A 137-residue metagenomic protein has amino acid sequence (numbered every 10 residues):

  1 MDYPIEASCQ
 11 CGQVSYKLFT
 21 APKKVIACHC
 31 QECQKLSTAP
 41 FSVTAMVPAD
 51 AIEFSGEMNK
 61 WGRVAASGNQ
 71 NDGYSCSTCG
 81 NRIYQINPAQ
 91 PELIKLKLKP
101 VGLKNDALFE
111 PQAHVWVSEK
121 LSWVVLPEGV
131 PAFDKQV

Functional and structural regions predicted by a protein language model:
M1-S8, Q13-V137: A short Gly-Trp-Pro
